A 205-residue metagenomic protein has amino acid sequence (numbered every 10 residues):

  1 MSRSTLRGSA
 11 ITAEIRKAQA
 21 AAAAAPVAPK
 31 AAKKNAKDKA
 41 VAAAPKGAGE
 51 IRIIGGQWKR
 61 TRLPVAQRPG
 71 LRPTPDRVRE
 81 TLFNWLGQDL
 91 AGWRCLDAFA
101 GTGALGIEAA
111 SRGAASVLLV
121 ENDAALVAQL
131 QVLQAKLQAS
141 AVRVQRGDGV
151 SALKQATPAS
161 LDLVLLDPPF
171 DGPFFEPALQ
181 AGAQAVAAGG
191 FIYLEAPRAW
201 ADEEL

Functional and structural regions predicted by a protein language model:
M1-L205: Class I S-adenosyl-L-methionine-dependent methyltransferase catalytic core
